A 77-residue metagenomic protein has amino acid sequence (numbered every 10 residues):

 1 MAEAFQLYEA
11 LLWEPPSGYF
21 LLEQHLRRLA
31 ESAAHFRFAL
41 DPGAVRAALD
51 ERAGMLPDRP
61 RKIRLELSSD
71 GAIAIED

Functional and structural regions predicted by a protein language model:
M1-D77: Conserved alpha/beta cores of soluble small-molecule-handling proteins
